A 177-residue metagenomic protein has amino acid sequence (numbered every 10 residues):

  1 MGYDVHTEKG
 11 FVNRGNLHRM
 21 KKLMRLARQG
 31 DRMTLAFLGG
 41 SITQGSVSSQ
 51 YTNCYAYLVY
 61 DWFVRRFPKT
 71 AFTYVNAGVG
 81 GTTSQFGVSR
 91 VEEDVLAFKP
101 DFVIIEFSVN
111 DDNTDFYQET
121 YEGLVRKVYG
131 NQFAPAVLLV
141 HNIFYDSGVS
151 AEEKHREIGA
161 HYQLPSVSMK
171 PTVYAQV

Functional and structural regions predicted by a protein language model:
M1-F37, T43-Q50, V64-T70, V177: N-terminal secretory targeting modules
R25, D31, C54-V177: Alpha-helical cap/lid subdomain in secreted, periplasmic, or secretory-pathway luminal O-acyl-processing enzymes
F37-L38, E106: Structural cue for short, hydrophobic secondary-structure segments
L38-G39, M169: A secondary-structure boundary/capping signal
S41-Q44, V109-D111: A short, flexible beta-alpha/helix-coil linker loop
